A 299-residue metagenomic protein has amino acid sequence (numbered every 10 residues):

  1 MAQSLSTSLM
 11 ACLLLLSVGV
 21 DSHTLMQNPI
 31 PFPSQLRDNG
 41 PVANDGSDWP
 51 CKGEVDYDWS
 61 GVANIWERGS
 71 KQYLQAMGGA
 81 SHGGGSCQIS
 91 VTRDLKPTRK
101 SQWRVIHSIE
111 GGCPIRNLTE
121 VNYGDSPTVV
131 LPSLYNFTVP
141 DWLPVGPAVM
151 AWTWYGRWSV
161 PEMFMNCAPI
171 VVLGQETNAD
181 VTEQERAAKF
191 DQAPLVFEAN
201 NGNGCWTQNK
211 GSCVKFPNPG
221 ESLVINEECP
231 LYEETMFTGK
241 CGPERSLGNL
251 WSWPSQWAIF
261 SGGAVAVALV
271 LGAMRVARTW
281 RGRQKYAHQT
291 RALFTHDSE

Functional and structural regions predicted by a protein language model:
S4-V20, V267-V270: Cleavable N-terminal signal peptides of Sec/SRP-targeted secreted and luminal proteins
G19-Q88, T92-L134, V145, R157-E299: Peripheral, solvent-exposed domain-edge segments that often transition into intrinsically disordered/low-complexity
N136-W142: Proline-anchored loop/turn motifs at beta-strand termini and strand-loop-strand connectors
A148-T153: Short, aromatic- and glycine-rich surface loops/edge beta-strands on solvent-exposed regions
